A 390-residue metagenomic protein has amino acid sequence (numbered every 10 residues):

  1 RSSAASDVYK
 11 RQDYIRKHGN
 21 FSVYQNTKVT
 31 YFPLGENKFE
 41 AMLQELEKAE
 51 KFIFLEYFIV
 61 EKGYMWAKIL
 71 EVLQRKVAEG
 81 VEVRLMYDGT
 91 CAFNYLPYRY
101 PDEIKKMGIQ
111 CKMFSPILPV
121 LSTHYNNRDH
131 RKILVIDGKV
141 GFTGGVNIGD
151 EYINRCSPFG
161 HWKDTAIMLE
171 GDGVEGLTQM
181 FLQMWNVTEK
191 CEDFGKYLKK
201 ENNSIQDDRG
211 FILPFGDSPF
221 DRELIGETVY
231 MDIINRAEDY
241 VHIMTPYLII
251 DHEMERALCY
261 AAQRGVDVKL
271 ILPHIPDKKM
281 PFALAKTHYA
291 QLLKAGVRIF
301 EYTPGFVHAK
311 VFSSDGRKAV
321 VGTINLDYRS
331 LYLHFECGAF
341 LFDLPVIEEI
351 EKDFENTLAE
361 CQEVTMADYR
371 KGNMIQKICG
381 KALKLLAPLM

Functional and structural regions predicted by a protein language model:
R1-A5, Y9: Single conserved hydrophobic/aromatic residue that forms the stacking wall/gate of nucleotide- or nucleobase-binding
G19-F52, E56-N235, M244, L248 (+3 more regions): HKD-type phospholipase D/PLD-like phosphodiesterase module
M254-A257: Redox- and metal-dependent alpha/beta enzyme cores, enriched for Fe-S-associated oxidoreductases and cofactor-handling
G265: Phosphate-centric recognition/catalysis
R317-A319, I324-M390: Long, C-terminal catalytic modules of enzymes
